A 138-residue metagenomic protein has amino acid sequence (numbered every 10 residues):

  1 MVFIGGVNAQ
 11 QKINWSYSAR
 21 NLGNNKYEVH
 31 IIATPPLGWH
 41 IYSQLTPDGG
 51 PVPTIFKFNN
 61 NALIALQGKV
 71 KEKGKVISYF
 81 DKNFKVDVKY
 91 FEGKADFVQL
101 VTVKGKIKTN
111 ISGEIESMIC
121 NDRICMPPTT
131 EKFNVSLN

Functional and structural regions predicted by a protein language model:
N8-N138: Extracellular/lumen-exposed scaffold segments
